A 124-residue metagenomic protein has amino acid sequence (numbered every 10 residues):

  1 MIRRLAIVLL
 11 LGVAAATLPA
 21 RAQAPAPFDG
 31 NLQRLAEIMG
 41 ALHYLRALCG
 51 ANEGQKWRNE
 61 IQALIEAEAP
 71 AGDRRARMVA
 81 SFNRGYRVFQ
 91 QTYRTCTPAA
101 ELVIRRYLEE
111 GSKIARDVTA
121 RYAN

Functional and structural regions predicted by a protein language model:
M1-R4: Positively charged n-region of N-terminal signal peptides that target proteins for export
A6-A16: Bacterial N-terminal signal peptides
L18-A22: Sec/Tat signal peptide C-region and signal peptidase I cleavage site
A26-Q33: Short, solvent-exposed segments of well-ordered alpha helices
Q33-Q55: N-terminal targeting signals for Sec/Tat export/insertion, comprising classic cleavable signal peptides
E53-N124: Compact alpha-helical subdomains of small soluble proteins
